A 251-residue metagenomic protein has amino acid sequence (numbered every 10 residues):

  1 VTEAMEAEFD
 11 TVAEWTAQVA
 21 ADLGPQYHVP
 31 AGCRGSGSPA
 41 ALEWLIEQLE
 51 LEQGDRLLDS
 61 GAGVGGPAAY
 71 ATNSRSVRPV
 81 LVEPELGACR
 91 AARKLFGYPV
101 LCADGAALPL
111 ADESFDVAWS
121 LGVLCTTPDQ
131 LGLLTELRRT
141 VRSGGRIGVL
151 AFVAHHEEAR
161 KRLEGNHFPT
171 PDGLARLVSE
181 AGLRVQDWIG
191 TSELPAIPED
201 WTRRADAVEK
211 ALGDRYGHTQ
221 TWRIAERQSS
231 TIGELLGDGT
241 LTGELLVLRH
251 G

Functional and structural regions predicted by a protein language model:
V1-Q26: N-terminal, positively charged/glycine-rich alpha-helical extensions of SAM-dependent methyltransferases
G35-Q53: Conserved alpha-helix/loop element of class I SAM-dependent methyltransferases that forms part of the SAM/SAH-binding
R56-A107: Class I SAM-dependent methyltransferase SAM/SAH-binding core
W119: A conserved beta-strand element that flanks and buttresses the S-adenosyl-L-methionine
L131-R146: A short glycine-rich, Lys/Arg-flanked "PGG" loop and its adjoining helix->strand segment in the class I
G148-H167: Short, glycine-/aromatic-enriched active-site segment of Class I SAM-dependent methyltransferases
H167-W188: Short alpha-helix
I189-G251: Conserved Class I S-adenosyl-L-methionine
